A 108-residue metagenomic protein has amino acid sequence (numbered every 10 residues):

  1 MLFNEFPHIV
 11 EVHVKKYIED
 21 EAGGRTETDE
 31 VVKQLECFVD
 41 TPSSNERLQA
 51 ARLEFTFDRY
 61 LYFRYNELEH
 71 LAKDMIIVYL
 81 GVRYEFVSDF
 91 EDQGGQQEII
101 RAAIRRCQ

Functional and structural regions predicted by a protein language model:
M1-R25: Active-site-proximal polar cores
G24-Q108: Short, conserved turn/kink motifs that form compact alpha/beta structural patches or helix kinks used as
